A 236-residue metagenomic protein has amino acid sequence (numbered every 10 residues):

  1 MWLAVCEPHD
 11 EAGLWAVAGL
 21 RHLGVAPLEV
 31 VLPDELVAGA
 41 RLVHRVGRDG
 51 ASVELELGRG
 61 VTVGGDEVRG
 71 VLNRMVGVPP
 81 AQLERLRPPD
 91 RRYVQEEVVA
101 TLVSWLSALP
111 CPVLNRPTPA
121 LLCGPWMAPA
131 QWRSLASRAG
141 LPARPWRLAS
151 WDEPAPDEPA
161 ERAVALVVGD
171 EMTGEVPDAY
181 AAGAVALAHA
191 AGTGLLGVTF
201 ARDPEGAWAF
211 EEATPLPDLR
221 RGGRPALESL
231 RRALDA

Functional and structural regions predicted by a protein language model:
M1-L3: Extreme N-terminal starter segment of soluble prokaryotic enzymes
E7-G19, V31-A143: Conserved N-proximal alpha/beta basic substrate-recognition cap immediately N-terminal to, or forming the N-lobe
L23-V31: Short hydrophobic/aromatic-enriched beta-strand-loop microsegments
N73, V198-F200, E211: Active-site flanking residues adjacent to catalytic metal/cofactor-binding acidic residues
L148-A207: Phosphate-binding site of ATP-dependent enzymes
T193, R202-A236: C-terminal active-site "lid" helix and adjoining low-complexity regulatory extension at the edge of ATP-using catalytic
